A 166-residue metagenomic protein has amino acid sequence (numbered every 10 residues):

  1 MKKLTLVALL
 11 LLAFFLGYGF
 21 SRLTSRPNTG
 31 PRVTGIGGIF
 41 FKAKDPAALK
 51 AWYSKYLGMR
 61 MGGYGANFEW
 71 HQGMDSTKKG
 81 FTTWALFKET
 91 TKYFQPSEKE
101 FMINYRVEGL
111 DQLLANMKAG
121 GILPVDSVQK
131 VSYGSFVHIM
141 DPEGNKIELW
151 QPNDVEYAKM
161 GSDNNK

Functional and structural regions predicted by a protein language model:
K2-K3, F15-G35, G63-Y64, L114-K166: Vicinal oxygen chelate
V7-F15: Bacterial N-terminal signal peptides
G30-T34, F40-A85, A119, S135-V137: Core segments of cupin and vicinal oxygen chelate
I36-K44, T91-M117, S135-M140: Vicinal oxygen chelate
A47, M74, G109-D111, V155: Residues that cap or initiate secondary-structure elements
L57-R60, N104-R106, D126-Q129: Short linear motifs in intrinsically disordered
Q72, K88, Q151-N153: Residue-level signal for short segments within beta-strands and strand-turn junctions of well-structured beta-sheet
D75-F101: Mid-chain, structured segments of secreted extracytoplasmic proteins
